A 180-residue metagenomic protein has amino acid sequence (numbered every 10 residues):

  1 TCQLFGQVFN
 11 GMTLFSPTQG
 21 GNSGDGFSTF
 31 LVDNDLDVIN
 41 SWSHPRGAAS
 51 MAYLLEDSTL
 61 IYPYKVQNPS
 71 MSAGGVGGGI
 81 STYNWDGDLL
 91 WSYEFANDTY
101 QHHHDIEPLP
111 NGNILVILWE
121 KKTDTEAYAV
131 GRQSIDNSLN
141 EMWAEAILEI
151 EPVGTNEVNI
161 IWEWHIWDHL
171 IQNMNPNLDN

Functional and structural regions predicted by a protein language model:
T1-N180: Histidine-/acidic-rich catalytic cores in large beta-rich domains
